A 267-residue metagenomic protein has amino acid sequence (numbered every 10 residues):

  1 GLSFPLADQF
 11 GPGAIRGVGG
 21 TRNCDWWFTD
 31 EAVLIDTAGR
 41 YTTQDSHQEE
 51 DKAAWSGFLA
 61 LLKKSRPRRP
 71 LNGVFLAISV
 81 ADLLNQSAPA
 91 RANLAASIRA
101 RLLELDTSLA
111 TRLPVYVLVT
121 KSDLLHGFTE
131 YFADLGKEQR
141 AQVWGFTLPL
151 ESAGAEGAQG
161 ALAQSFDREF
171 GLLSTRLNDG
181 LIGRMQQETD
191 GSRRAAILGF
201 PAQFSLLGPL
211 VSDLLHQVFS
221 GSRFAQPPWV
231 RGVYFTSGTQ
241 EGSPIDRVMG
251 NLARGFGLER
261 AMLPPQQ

Functional and structural regions predicted by a protein language model:
G1-Q267: Basic, amphipathic N-terminal segments
